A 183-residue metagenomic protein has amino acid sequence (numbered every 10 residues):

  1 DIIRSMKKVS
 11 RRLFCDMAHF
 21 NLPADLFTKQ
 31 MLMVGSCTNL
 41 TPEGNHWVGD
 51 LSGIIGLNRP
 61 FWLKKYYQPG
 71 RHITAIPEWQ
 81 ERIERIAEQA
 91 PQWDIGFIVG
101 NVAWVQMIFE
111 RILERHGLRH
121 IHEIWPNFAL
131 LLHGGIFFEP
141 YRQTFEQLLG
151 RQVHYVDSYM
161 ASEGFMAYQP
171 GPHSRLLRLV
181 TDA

Functional and structural regions predicted by a protein language model:
D1-A183: Active-site phosphate/ATP/adenylate-binding loop shared across adenylate-forming ligases
